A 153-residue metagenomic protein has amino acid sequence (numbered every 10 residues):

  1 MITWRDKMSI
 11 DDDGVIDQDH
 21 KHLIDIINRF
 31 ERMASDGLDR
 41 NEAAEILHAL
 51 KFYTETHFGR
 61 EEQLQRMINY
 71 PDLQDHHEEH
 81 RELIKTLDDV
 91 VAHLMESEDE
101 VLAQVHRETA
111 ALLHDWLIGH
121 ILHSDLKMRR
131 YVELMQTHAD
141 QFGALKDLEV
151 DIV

Functional and structural regions predicted by a protein language model:
M1-V153: Small-residue-biased structural context
